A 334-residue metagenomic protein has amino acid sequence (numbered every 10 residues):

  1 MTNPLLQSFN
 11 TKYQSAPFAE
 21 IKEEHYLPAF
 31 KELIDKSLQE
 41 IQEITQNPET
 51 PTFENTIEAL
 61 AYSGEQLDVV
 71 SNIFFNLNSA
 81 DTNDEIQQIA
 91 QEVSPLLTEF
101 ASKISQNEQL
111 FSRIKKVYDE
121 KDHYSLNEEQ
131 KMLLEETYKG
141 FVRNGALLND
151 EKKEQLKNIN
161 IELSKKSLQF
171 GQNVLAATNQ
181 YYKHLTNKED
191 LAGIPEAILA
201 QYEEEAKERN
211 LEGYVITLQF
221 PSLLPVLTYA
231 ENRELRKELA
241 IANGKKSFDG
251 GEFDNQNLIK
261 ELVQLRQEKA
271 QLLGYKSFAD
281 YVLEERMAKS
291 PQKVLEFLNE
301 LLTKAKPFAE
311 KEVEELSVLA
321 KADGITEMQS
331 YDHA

Functional and structural regions predicted by a protein language model:
T2-I194: N-terminal helix-rich structural modules
T2-N10, F30-E40, S94-E108, A200-E212 (+2 more regions): Charged, low-complexity, helix/coiled-coil-prone segments
N10-H25, F74-V93, K116-N158, T217-Q256 (+3 more regions): Short His/Asp/Glu-rich catalytic/ion-coordination signatures at enzyme active sites or charged loops
N47-F53, E92-V93, F111-K116, I216-T217 (+2 more regions): Short, mixed-charge, low-aromatic patches
E129, L133, K165, Q172 (+4 more regions): Active-site-proximal, well-structured secondary-structure segments within enzyme catalytic domains
